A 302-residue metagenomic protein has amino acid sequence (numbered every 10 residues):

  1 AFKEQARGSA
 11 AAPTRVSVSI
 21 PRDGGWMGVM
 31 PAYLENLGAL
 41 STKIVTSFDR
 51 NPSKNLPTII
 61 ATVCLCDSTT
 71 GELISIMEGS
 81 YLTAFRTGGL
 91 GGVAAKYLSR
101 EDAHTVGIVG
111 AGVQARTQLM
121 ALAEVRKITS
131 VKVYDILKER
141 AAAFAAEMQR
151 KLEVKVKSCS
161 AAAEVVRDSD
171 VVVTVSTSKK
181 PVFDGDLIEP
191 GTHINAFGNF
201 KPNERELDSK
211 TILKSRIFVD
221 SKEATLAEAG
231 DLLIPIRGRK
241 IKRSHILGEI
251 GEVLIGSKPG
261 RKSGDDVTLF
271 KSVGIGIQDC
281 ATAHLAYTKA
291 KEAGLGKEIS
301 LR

Functional and structural regions predicted by a protein language model:
A1-T83, G92, D102, G248 (+2 more regions): N-terminal ligand-binding/catalytic initiation module
L98-T105, K127, E189-P190: Short helix-loop-beta connector
V106-G107, T268: Conserved beta-strand elements of the Class I
A111-G112: Glycine-rich Rossmann-fold phosphate-binding loop(s) that bind the pyrophosphate of adenine dinucleotide cofactors
A115-R116: N-terminal Rossmann-fold NAD(P) dinucleotide-binding loop
E124-L152: NAD(P)-binding Rossmann-fold cofactor-contacting core
E153-K240: Rossmann-like adenosine-cofactor binding region
E204-R302: Adenosine-phosphate binding glycine-rich loop
